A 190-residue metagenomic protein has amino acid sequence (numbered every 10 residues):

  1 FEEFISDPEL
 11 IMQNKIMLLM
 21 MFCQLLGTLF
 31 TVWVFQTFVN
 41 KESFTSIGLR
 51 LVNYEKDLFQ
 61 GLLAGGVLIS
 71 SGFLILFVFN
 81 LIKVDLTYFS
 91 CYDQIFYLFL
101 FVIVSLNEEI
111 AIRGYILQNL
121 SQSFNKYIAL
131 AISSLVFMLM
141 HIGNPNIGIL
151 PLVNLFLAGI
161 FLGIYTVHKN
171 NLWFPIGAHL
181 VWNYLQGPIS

Functional and structural regions predicted by a protein language model:
E2-L19, K41-I110, L117-Q122: Juxtamembrane helix-loop-helix connectors linking adjacent transmembrane helices in multi-pass membrane enzymes
L18-F22, L58-L63, Q94-L98, Y127-I132 (+2 more regions): Hydrophobic alpha-helical transmembrane segments
M20, Q24-V32, A64, L68-G72 (+2 more regions): Alpha-helical transmembrane segments of multipass membrane proteins
V34-S43, Y165-H168: Structural signal for the C-terminal ends of transmembrane alpha-helices and the immediately following loop
I69-L74, L135-G143, V181-I189: Aromatic-anchored segments of alpha-helical transmembrane domains
G72, F101, N125-I142, L155-F156: Small-polar-interrupted transmembrane alpha-helices in polytopic inner-membrane proteins
N107-I132, I164-N171: Membrane-interface helix/loop boundary segments of multi-pass membrane proteins
P151-S190: Functionally important transmembrane alpha-helices
